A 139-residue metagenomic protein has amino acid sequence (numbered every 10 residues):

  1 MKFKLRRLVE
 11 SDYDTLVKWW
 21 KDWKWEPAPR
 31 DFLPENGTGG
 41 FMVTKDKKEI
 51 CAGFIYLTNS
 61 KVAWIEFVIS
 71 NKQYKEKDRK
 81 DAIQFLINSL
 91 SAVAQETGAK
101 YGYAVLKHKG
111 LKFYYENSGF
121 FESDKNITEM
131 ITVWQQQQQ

Functional and structural regions predicted by a protein language model:
M1-P29, Q139: Short amphipathic alpha-helix that is part of the acyltransferase structural core
W19-D46: Active-site rim helix/loop that mediates acceptor-substrate recognition in acyltransferases
M42, K48-L57, V62-E66: Conserved beta-strand in the GNAT
K61-D78, T128: Conserved acetyl-CoA binding element of GNAT-fold acetyltransferases
E76-A94: Conserved acetyl-CoA-binding loop-helix of GNAT-fold acetyltransferases
G102-F113: Conserved beta-strand-loop-alpha-helix junction that forms the acyl-donor binding cleft
V105, F121-Q137: Conserved catalytic-core motifs of GNAT/GCN5-like acyltransferases
F113-F120: Conserved active-site tyrosine of GNAT-family acetyltransferases
